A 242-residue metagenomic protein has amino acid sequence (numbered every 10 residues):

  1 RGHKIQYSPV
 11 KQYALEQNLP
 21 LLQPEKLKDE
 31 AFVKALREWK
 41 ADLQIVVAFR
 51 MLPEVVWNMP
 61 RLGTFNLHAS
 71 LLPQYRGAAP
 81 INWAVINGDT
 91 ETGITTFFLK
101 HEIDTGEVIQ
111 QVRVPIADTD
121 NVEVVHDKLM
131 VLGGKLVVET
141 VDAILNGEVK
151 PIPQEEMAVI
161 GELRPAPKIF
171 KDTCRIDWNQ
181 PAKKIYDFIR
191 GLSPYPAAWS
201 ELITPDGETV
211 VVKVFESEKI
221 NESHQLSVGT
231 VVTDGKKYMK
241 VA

Functional and structural regions predicted by a protein language model:
R1-D42: N-terminal glycine-/serine-/threonine-rich beta1-alpha1-beta2 phosphate-ribose binding loop of Rossmann-like
N18, R61, G93, D172 (+1 more regions): A generic structural signal for alpha->beta connector loops
E25-K28, A48-M51, I220: Short beta->alpha connector loops
L27-A31, R76, Q180: Short beta->alpha linker loops
A41-P165: Donor/substrate-binding cores of folate-linked one-carbon enzymes
A158-A242: Internal anion-binding site segments
